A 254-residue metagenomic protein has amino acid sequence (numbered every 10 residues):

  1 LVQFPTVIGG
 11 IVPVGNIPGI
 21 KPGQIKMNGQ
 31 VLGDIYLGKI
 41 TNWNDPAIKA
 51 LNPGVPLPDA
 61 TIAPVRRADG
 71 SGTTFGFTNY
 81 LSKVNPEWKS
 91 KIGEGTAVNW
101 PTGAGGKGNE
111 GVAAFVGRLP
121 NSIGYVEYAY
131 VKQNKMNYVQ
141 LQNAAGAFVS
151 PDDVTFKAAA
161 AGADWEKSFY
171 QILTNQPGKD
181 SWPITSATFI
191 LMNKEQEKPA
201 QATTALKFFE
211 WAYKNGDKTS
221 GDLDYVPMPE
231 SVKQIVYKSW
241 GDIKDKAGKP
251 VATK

Functional and structural regions predicted by a protein language model:
L1-K254: Flexible loop/hinge segments at secondary-structure junctions
